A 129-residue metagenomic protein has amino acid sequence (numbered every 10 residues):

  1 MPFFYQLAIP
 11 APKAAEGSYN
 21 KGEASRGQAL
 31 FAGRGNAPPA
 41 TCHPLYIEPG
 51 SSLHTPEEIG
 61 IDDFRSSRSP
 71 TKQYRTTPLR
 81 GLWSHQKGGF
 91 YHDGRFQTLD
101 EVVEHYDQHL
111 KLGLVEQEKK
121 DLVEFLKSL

Functional and structural regions predicted by a protein language model:
M1-L129: Periplasmic c-type cytochrome electron-transfer domains
